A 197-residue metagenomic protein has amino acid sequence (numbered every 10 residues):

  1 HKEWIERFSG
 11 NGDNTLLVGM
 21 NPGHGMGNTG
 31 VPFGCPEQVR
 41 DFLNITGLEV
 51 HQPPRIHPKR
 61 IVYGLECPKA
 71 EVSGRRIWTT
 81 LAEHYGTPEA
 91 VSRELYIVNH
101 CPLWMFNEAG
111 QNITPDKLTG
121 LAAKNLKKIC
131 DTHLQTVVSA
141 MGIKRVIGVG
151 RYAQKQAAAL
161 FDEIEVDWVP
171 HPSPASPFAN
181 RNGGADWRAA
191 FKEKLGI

Functional and structural regions predicted by a protein language model:
H1-R145, Q154-K155, L160, P177 (+1 more regions): A polyanion-binding, active-site-adjacent surface
N21, R151, P172: Active-site metal-binding loops of divalent metal-dependent hydrolases
E163-P172: Short hydrophobic/aromatic-enriched beta-strand-loop microsegments
P174-A185: Short, charged, surface-exposed secondary-structure boundary motifs
